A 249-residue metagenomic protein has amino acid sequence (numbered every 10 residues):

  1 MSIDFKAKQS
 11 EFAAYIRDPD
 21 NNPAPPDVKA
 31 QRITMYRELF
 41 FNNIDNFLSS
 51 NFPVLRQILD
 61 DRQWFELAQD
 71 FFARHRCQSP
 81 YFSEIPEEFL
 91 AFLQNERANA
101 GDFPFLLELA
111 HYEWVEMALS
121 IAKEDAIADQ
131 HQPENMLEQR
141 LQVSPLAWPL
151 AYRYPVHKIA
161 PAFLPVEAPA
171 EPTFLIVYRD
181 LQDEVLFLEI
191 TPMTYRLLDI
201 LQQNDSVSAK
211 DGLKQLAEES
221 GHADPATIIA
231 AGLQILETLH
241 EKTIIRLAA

Functional and structural regions predicted by a protein language model:
M1-A122: N-terminal, charged low-complexity regulatory/assembly segments
I33, E189-I190, D224: Residue-level marker of regulatory loop/turn positions in helix-turn-helix DNA-binding domains and in histidine
A73-R196: Hydrophobic packing positions characteristic of elongated beta-solenoid/beta-helix-type spike/fiber shafts
I200-D205: Short helix-to-turn junction characteristic of helix-turn-helix DNA-binding domains, especially the helix
S206-A217: Short acidic, hydrophobic short linear motifs in intrinsically disordered regions
E218-G232: Short, positively charged loop/turn segments that connect secondary-structure elements
A231-T243: Basic amphipathic alpha-helical segments that dock to polyanions
R246-L247: Short beta-strand "wing" residues that participate in macromolecule-binding interfaces
